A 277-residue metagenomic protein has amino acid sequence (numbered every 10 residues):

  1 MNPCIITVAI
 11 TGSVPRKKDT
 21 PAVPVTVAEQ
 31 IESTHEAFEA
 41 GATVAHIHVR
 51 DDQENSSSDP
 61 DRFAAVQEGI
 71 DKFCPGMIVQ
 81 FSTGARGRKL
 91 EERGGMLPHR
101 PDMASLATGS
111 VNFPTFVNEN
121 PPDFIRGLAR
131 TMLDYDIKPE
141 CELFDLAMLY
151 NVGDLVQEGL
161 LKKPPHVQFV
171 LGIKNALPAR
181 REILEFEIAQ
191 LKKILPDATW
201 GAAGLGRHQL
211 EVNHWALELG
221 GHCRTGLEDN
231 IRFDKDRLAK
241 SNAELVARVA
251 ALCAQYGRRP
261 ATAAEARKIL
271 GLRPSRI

Functional and structural regions predicted by a protein language model:
M1-A22, S105-N112: N-terminal small/glycine-rich loop or linker at the start of catalytic domains across soluble metabolic enzymes
V8, V27, N55-F81, G127-D134 (+2 more regions): Alpha-helix-loop-beta-strand connector modules within alpha/beta enzyme cores
K18, T43-A65, F113, V170-L171 (+2 more regions): Glycine-rich, proline-tolerant flexible connector loops at the mouths of alpha/beta enzymes
V27, S57-N120: Active-site beta->alpha loop and helix N-cap motifs at the rims of alpha/beta catalytic domains
Q30, A37, H48, A104 (+4 more regions): Conserved, mostly hydrophobic/aromatic
A42-D52, V79-T83, C141-E142, A266: Short beta-strand segments at enzyme active-site cores
M103-E228, A239: Catalytic alpha/beta core domains of metabolic enzymes, predominantly
Y150, K192, H214-I277: Structured C-terminal cap/extension of enzyme domains
